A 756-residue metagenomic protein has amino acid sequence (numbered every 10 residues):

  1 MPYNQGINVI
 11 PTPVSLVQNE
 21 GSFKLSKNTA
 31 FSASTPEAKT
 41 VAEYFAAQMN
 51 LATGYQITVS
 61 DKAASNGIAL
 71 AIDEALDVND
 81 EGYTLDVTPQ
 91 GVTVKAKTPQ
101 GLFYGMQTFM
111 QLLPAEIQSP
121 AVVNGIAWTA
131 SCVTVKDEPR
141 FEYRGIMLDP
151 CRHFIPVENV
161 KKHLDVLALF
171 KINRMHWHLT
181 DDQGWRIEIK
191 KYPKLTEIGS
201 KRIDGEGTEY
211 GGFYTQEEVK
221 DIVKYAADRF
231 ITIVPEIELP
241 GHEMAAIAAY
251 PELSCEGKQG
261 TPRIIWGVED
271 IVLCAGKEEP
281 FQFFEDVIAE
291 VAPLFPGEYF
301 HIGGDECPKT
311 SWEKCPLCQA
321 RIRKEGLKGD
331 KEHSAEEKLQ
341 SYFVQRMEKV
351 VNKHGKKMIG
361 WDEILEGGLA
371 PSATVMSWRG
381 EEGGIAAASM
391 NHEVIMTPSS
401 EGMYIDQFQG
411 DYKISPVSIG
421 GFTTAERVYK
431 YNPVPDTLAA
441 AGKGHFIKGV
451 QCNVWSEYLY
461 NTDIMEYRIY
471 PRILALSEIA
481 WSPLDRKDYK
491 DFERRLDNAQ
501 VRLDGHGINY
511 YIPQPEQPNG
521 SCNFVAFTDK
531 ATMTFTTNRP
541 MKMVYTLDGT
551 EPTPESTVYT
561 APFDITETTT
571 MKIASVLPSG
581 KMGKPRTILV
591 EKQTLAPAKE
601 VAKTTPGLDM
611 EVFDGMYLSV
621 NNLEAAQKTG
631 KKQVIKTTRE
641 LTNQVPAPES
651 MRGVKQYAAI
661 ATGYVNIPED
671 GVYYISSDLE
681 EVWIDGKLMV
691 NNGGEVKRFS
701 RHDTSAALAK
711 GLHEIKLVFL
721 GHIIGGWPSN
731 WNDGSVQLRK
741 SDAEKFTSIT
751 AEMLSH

Functional and structural regions predicted by a protein language model:
M1, S32, K487, E493-V612 (+10 more regions): Short, compositionally stereotyped local motifs that mark structural "simplifiers"
M1-F141, I464, A480-V501, H506: Contiguous, structured surface segment used for ligand recognition
S34, D149, W177-T180, V234-H242 (+10 more regions): Generic beta-strand/beta-sheet core signal
K39-T40, F154-P156, D182-E188, P240-A246 (+11 more regions): Flexible loop/turn segments at secondary-structure boundaries
L76-Y299, C315, R346, V350 (+1 more regions): Feature activates predominantly on carbohydrate-active enzymes
R263-I264, V268-P371, W378-A386: Active-site neighborhood of glycoside hydrolase catalytic domains
M358-A373, W378-T532, N538: Flexible, acidic glycine-rich loops studded with aromatic residues
